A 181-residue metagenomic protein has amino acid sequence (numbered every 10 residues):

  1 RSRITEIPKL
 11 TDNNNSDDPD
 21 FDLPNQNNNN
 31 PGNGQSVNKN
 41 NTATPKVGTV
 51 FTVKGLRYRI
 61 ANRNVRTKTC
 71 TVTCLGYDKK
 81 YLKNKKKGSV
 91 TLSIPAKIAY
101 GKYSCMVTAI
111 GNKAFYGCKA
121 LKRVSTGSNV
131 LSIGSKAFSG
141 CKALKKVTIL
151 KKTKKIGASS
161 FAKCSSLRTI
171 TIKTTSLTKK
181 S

Functional and structural regions predicted by a protein language model:
R1, L10, Q26, N40 (+5 more regions): Structural signature of tandem-repeat unit edges
R3-T44: Ser/Thr/Gly/Pro-rich low-complexity, disordered linker/stalk segments of secreted and cell-surface proteins
V47-K54, I98: Short acidic-hydrophobic surface loop/beta-edge motif
G76-Y77: An acidic intrinsically disordered interaction segment
